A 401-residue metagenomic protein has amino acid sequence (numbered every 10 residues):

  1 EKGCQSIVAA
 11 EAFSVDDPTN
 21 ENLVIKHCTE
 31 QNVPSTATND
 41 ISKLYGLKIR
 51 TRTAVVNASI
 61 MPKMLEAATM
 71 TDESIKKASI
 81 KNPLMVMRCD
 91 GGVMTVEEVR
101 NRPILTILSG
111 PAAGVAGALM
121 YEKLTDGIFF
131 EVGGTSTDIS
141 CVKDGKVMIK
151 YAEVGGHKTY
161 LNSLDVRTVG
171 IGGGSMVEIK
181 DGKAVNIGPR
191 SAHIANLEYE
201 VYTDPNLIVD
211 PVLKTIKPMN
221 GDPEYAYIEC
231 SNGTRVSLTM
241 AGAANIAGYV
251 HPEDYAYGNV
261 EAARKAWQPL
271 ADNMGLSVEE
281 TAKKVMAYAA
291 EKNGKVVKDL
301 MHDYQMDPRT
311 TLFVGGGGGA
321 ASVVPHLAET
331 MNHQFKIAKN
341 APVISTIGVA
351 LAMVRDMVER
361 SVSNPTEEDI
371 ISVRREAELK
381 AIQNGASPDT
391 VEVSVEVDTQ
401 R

Functional and structural regions predicted by a protein language model:
E1-R401: N-terminally biased helix-coil "hinge/interface" segments that flank
